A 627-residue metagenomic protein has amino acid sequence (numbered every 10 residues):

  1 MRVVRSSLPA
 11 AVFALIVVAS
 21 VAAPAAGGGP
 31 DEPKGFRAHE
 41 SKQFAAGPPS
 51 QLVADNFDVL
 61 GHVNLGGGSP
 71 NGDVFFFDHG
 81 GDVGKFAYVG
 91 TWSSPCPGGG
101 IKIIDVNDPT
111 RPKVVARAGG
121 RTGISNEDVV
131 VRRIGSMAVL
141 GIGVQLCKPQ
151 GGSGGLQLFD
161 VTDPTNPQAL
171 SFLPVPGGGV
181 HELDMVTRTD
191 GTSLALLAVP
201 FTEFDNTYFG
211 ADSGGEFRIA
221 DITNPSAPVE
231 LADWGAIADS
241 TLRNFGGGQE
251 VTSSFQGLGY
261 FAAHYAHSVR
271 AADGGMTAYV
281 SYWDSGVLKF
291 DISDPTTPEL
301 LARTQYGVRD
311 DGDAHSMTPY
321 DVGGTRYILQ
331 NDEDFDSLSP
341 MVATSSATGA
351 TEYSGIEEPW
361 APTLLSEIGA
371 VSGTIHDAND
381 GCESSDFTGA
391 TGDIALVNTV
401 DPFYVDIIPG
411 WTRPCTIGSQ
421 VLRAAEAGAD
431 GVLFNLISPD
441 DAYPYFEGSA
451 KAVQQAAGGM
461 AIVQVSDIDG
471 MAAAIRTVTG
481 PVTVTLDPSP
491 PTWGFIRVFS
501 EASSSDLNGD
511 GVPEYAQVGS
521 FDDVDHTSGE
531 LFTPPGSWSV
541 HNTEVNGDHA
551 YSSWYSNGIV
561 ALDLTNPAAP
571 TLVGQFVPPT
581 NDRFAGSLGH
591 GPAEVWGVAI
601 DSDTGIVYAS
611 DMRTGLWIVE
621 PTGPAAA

Functional and structural regions predicted by a protein language model:
R2-G27: Secretory targeting and sorting signals
R5-P9, K451, T485, D548: Hydrophobic alpha-helical segments, principally membrane-spanning helices and signal/leader peptides
A19-V21, G81, H376-D377, G389: Processing junctions and N-termini across compartments
P24-M341, T485-A627: Feature marking well-ordered beta-strand scaffolds used for ligand recognition
L338-P491: Structured lumen-facing ectodomains of secretory-pathway proteins
